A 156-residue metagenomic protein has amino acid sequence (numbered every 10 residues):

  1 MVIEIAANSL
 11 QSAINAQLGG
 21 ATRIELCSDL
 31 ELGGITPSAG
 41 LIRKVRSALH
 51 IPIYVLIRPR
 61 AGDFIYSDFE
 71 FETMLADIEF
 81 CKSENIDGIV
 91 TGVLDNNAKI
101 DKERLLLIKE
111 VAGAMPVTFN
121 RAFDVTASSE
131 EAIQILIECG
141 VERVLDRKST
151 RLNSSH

Functional and structural regions predicted by a protein language model:
M1-I24, D29-T36: N-terminal pre-domain/capping segments
M1-S9, I57-L75, T118-S129: Active-site mouth loops of central-metabolism enzymes
I3-I5, I24-L26, I53-I57, I89-T91 (+2 more regions): Hydrophobic faces of well-ordered beta-strands that scaffold small-molecule active sites in alpha/beta enzyme cores
Q11, G40-S47, T73-F80, E103-V111 (+1 more regions): Alpha-helical scaffolding segments of alpha/beta enzyme cores, especially the outer helices of TIM-barrel or partial
A16, D68, I100-I108, A127-I137 (+1 more regions): Distinct, well-ordered alpha-helical segments
L18-I24, L49-P52, N85-G88, V111-M115 (+1 more regions): Glycine-enriched alpha-helix->loop->beta-strand junction motifs that scaffold or abut catalytic
G34-A61, D101-R121, R151: Alpha-helix-loop-beta-strand connector modules within alpha/beta enzyme cores
T150-H156: Conserved small/polar residues in nucleotide/adenosyl-binding loops
